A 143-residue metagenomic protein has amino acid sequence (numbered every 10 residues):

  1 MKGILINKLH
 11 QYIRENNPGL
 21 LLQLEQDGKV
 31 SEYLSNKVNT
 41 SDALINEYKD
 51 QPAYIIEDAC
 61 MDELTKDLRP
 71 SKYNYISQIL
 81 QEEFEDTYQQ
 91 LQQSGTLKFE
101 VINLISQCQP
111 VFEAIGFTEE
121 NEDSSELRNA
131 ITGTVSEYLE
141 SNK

Functional and structural regions predicted by a protein language model:
M1-K143: C-terminal alpha-helical interaction appendages
